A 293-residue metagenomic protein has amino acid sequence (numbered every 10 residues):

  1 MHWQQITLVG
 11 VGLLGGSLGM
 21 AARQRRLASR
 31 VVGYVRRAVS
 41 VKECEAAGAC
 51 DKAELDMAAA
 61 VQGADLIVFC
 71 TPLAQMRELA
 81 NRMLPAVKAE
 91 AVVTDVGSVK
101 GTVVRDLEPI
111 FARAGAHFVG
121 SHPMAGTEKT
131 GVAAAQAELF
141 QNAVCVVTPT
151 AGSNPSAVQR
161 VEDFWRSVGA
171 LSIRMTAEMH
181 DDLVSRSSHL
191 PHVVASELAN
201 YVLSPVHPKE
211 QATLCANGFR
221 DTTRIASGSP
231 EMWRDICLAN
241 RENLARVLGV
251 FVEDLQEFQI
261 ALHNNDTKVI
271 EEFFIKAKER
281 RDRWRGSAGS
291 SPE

Functional and structural regions predicted by a protein language model:
M1-Q62: NAD(P)+-binding Rossmann beta1-loop-alpha1 motif at the extreme N-terminus of oxidoreductases
Q62-G63, N142: Alpha-helix C-terminal capping/helix-to-coil transition sites in glycosyltransferase folds
I67-V68, T94: N-terminal Rossmann-like NAD(P) cofactor-binding module of classical short-chain dehydrogenase/reductase
C70-P72, G97, P149: Glycine-rich, N-terminal phosphate-binding loop of Rossmann-like dinucleotide-binding domains
L79-A133: Rossmann-like NAD(P)(H) cofactor-binding subdomain of soluble oxidoreductases
A137-R224: Internal alpha-helical scaffold of NAD(P)-dependent oxidoreductase catalytic cores
P208-A277: Interdomain hinge/lid region at the active-site interface of Rossmann-like NAD(P)-dependent oxidoreductases
